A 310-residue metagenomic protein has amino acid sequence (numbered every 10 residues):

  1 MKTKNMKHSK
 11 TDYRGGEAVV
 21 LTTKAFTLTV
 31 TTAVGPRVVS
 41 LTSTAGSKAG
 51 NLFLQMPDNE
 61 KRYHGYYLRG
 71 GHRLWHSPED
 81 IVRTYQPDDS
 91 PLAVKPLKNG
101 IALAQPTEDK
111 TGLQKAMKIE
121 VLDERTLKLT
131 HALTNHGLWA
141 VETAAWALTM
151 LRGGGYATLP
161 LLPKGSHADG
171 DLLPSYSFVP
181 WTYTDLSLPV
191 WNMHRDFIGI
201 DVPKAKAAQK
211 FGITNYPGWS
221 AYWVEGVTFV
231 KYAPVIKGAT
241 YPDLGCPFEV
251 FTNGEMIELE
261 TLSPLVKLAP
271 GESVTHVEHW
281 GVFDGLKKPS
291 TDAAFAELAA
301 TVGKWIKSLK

Functional and structural regions predicted by a protein language model:
M1-K310: Surface-exposed acidic/polar loop and edge beta-strand patches at domain peripheries
